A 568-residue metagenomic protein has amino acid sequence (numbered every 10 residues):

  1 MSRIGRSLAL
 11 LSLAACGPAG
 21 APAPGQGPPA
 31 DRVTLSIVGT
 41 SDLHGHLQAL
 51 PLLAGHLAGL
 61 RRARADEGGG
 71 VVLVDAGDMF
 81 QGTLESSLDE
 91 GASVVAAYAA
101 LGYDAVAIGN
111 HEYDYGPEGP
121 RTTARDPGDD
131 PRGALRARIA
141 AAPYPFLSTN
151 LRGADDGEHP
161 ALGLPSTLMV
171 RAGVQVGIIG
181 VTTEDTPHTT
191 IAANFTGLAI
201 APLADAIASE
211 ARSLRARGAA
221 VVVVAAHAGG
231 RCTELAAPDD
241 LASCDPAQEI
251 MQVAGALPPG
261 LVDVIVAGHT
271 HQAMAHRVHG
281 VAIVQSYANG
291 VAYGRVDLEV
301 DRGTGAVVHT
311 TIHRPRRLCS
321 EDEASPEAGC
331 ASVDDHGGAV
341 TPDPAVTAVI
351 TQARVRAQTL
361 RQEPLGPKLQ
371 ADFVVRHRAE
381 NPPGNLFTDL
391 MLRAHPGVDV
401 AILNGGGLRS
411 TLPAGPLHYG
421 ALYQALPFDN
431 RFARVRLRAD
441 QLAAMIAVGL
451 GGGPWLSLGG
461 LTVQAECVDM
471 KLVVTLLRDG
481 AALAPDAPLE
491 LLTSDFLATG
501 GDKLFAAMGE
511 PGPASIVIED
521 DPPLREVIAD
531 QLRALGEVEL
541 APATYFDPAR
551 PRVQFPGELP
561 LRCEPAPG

Functional and structural regions predicted by a protein language model:
M1-L8: Bacterial N-terminal signal peptides that target proteins for export
L10-G17: Hydrophobic h-region of N-terminal signal peptides that target proteins for export in Gram-negative bacteria
G17-C330, R378, P382-R393, A401 (+5 more regions): Acidic, metal/ion-coordinating pockets
T34-S36, T40, H46, A100 (+2 more regions): Catalytic centers of hydrolytic enzymes
